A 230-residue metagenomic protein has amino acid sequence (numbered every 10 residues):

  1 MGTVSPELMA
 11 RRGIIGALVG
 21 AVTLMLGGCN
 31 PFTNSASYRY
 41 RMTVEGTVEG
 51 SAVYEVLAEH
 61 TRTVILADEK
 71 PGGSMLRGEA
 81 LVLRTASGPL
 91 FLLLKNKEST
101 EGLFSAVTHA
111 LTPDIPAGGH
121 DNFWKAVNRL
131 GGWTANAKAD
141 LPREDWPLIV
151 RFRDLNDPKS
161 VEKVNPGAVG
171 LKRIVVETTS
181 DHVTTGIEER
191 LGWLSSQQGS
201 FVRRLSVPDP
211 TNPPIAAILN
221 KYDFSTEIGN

Functional and structural regions predicted by a protein language model:
M1, M9-I15: N-terminal export leaders
L18-L24: Hydrophobic helical h-region of N-terminal Sec-dependent signal peptides in bacterial secretory/periplasmic proteins
L26-G28: C-terminal motif of bacterial Sec signal peptides marking the signal peptidase cleavage site
N30-F32: Bacterial signal peptide processing site
N34-G46: Alpha-helical transmembrane signal-anchor/signal-peptide segments
E49-S160: Structured domain cores in non-transmembrane regions
R153-N230: Glycine-rich, aromatic-bearing surface loops/beta-hairpins
